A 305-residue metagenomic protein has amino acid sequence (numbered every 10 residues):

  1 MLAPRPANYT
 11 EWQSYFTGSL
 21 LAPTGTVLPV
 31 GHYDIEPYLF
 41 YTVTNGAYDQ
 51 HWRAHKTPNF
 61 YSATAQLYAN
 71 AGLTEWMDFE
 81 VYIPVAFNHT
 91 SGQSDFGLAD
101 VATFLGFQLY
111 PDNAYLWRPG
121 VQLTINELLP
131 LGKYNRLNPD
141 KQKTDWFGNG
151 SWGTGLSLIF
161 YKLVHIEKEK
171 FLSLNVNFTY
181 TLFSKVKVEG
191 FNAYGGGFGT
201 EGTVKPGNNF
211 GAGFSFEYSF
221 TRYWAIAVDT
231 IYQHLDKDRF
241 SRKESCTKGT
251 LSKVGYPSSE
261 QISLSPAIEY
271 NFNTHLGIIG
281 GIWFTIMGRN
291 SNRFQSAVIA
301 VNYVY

Functional and structural regions predicted by a protein language model:
M1-G46, N113-Q122: Outer-membrane beta-barrel biogenesis signature
T24, I35-P37, L67-A71, V81 (+9 more regions): Residues on the lipid-exposed face of transmembrane beta-strands in outer-membrane beta-barrel proteins
T24-H32, W76, G92, P111-G120 (+4 more regions): Short loop/turn motifs that connect adjacent beta-strands in outer-membrane beta-barrel proteins
G31, Y61-A65, S94-V101, P119 (+4 more regions): Residues that define the transmembrane beta-barrel architecture of outer-membrane proteins
G31-Y38, D145-T247: Detector for outer-membrane/organellar transmembrane beta-barrel domains, recognizing the amphipathic beta-strand
L39-N45, I83-H89, L109, E127-K133 (+5 more regions): Transmembrane beta-strands of outer-membrane beta-barrel pores
T42, G46-H55, F198-Y305: Outer membrane beta-barrel transmembrane domains
H55-Q108: Long, hydrophobic/aromatic-enriched structural stretches that serve as scaffold segments
